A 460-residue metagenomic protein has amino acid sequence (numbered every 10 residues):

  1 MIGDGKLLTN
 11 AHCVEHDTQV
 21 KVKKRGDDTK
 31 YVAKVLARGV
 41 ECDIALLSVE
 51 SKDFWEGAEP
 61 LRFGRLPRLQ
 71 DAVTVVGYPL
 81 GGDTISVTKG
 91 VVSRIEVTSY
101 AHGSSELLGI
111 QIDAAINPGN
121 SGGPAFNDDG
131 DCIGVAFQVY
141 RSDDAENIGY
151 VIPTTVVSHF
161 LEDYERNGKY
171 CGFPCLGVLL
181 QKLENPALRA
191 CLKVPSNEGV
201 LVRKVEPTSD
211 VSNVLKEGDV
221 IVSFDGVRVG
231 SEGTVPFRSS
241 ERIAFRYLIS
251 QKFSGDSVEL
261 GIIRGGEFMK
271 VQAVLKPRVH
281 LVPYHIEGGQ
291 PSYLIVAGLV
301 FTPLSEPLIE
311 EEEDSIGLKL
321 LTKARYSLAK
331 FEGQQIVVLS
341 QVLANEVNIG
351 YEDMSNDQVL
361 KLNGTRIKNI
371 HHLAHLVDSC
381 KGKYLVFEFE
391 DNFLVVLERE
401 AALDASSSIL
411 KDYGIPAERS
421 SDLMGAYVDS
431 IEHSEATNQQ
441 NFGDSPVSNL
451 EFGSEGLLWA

Functional and structural regions predicted by a protein language model:
M1, A115-V135, V211-E217, Y351 (+1 more regions): Catalytic nucleophile loop of clan PA
M1-D4, T29-V32, V87, S121-G122 (+3 more regions): A conserved glycine-rich beta-strand in the N-terminal activation segment of trypsin-fold
I2-I85, P118, F268-K270: Conserved active-site neighborhood of the chymotrypsin/trypsin-like protease fold
K6-A11, L66-P79, V91, I112-I116 (+3 more regions): Active-site-proximal beta-strands of protease catalytic cores
C13-E15, S212, S223-G261, K361-D391: PDZ domains, with a preference for the canonical peptide-binding region formed by the helix
E50-P60, S86-E146, P195-E198, R203 (+1 more regions): Active-site region of chymotrypsin-like
W55-R62, L69, E232, R246-Y247 (+3 more regions): C-terminal, low-ordered peptide segments at domain boundaries
R166-V227, T302-E352: PDZ/PDZ-like groove recognition
